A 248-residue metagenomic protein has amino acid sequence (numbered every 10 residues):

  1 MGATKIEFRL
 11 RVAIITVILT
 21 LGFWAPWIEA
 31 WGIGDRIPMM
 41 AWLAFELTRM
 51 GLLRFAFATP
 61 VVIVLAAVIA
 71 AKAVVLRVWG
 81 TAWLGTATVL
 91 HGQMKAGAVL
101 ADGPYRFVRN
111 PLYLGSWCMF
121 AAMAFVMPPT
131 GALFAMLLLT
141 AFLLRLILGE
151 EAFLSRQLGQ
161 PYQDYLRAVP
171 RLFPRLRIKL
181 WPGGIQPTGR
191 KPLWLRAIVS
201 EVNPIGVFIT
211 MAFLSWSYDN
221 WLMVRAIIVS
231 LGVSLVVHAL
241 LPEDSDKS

Functional and structural regions predicted by a protein language model:
M1-D102, C118-S248: Membrane-anchoring alpha-helices and their flanking helix-loop junctions
R106-C118: Conserved SAM-binding loop
